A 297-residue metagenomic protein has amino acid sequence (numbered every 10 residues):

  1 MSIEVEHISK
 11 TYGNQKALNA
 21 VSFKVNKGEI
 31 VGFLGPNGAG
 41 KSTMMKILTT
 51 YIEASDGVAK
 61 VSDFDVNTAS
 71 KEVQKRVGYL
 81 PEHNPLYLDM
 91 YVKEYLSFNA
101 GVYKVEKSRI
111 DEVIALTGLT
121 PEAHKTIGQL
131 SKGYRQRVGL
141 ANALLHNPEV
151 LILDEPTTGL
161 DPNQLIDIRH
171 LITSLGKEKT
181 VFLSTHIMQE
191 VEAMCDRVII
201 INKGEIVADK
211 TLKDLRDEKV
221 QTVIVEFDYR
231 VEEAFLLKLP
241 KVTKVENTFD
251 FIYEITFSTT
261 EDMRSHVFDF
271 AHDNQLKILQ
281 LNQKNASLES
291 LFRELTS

Functional and structural regions predicted by a protein language model:
S2-V5, K10-N202, I206-A208: ABC transporter nucleotide-binding domains
K27, P121, Y229, F257-T259: Non-catalytic surface loops within mature trypsin-like serine protease
V58, T126, T222, K277-Q280: Residues at or immediately flanking beta-strands
R76, Y95, R109, T211 (+3 more regions): Hydrophobic alpha-helical segments typical of transmembrane helices and their membrane-interface/capping positions
H170-T256: ABC transporter nucleotide-binding domain
T259-S297: C-terminal coupling/interaction segments
